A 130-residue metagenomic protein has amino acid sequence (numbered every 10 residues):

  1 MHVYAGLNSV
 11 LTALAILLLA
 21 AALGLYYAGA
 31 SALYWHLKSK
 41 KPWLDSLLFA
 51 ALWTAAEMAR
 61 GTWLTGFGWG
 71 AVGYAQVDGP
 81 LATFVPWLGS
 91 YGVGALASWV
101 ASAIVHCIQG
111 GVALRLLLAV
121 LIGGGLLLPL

Functional and structural regions predicted by a protein language model:
M1-L130: Membrane-embedded alpha-helical bundles of multi-pass enzymes that act on lipidic or dolichyl-linked glycan substrates
